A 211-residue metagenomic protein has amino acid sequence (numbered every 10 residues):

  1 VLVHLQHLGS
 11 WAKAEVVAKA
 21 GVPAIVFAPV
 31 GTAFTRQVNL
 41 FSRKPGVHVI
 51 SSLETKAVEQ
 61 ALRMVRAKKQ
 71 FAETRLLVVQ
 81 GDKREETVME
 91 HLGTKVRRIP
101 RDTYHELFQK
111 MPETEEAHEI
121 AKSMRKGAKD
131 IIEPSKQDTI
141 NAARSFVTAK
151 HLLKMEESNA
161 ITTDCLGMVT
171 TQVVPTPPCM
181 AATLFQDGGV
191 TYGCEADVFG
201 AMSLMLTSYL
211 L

Functional and structural regions predicted by a protein language model:
V1-L211: An N-terminal assembly and electron-transfer interface module characteristic of large anaerobic redox and radical
